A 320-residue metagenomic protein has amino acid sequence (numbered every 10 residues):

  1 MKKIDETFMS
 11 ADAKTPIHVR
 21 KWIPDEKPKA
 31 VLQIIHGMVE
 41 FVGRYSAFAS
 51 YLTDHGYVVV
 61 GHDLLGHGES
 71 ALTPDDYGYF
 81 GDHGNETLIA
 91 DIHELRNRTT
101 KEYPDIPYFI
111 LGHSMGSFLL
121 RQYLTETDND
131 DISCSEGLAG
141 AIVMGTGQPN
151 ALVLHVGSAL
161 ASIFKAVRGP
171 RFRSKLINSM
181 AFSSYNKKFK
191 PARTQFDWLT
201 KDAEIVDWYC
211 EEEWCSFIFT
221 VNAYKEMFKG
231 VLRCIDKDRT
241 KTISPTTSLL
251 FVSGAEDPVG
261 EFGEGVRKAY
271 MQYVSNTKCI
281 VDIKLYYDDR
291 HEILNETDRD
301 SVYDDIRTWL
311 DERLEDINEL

Functional and structural regions predicted by a protein language model:
M1-E26: N-terminal cap/lid segment of alpha/beta-hydrolase-fold proteins
L32, H36-E40, S114-M115, A255-E256: Active-site glycine-rich loops that stabilize anionic/oxyanionic intermediates across multiple enzyme folds
V42-D75: Conserved alpha/beta-hydrolase
F80-T100: Alpha/beta-hydrolase active-site loop
Y103-S114: Alpha/beta-hydrolase fold nucleophile elbow
L120-W214: Alpha/beta-hydrolase-fold enzymes
F251-S253: Short beta-strand/loop motif that positions the catalytic acidic residue of the alpha/beta-hydrolase fold
N276, I280-L320: Catalytic active-site module of serine/aspartate enzymes centered on a nucleophile-bearing elbow/loop
